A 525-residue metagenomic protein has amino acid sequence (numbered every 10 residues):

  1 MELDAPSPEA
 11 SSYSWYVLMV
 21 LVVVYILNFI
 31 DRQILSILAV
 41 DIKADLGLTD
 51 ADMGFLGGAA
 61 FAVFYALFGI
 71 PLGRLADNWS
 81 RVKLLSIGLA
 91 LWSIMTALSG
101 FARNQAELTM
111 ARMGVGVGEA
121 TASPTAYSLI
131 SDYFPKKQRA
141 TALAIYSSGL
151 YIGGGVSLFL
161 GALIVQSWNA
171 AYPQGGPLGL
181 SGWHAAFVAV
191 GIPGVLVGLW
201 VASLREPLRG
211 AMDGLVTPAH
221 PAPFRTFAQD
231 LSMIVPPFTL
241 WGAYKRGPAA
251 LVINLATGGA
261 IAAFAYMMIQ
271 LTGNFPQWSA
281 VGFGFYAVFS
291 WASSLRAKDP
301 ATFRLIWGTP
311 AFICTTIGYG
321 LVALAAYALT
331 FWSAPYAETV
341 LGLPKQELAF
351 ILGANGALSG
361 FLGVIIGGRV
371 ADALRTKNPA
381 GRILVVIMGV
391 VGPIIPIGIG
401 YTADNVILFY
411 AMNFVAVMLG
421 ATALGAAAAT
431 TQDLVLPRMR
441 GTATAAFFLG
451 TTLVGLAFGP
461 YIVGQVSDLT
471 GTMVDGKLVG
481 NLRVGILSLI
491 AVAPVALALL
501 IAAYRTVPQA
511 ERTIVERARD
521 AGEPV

Functional and structural regions predicted by a protein language model:
L35-S36, R246-A280, P310-G360, V364-I365 (+3 more regions): Extracytoplasmic gate region of multi-pass secondary transporters
S36-L67: Extracellular/periplasmic helix-loop-helix junction of adjacent transmembrane segments in MFS-like secondary
G47, S80, F101-E107, G118 (+2 more regions): Helix-breaking motifs and short loop linkers at transmembrane-helix boundaries and internal kinks in secondary membrane
L56-R74, Y127, A354-G367, V454 (+1 more regions): Central cavity-lining transmembrane alpha-helices of secondary-active solute carriers, predominantly the Major
L67-A106: Conserved MFS/SLC helix-loop-helix module at the cytosolic interface between two early adjacent transmembrane helices
N78-L89, D372-G389: Cytoplasmic membrane-interface "Motif A"-like loop-to-helix N-cap segments of 12-TM Major Facilitator Superfamily
Y146, L150-R209, G242-G282: Helix-loop-helix hairpin linking two adjacent transmembrane segments in secondary transporters
P379-A427: C-terminal transmembrane helical hairpin of 12-TM major facilitator-type secondary transporters
